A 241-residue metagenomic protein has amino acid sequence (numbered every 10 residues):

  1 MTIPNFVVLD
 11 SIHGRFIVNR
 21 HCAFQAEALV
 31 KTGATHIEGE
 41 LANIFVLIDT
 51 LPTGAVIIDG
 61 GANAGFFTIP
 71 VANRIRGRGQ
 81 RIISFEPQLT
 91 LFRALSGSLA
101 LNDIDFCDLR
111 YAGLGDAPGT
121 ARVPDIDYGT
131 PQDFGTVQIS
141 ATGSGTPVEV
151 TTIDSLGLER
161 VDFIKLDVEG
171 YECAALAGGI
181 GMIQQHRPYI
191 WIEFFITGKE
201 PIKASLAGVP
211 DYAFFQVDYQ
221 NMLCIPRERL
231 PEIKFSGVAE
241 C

Functional and structural regions predicted by a protein language model:
M1-S98, N102-F106, N221-C241: S-adenosyl-L-methionine
T32-V56, T120-D125, T136-H186, T197-P201: Short internal loop-to-helix segment that lines adenine-nucleotide cofactor pockets
I58, F85, I164-L166, I192: Active-site flanking residues adjacent to catalytic metal/cofactor-binding acidic residues
A62, L114-D116, V168, F194: Hydrophobic pocket-lining residues within nucleotide cofactor-binding pockets
R74-G77, G179-H186, V209: Short, conserved loop/helix-junction motifs that constitute active-site signature segments in enzyme catalytic cores
R93-T151: S-adenosyl-L-methionine
V161, E200-C241: A hydrophobic alpha-helix/topogenic segment detector that preferentially activates on transmembrane helices
